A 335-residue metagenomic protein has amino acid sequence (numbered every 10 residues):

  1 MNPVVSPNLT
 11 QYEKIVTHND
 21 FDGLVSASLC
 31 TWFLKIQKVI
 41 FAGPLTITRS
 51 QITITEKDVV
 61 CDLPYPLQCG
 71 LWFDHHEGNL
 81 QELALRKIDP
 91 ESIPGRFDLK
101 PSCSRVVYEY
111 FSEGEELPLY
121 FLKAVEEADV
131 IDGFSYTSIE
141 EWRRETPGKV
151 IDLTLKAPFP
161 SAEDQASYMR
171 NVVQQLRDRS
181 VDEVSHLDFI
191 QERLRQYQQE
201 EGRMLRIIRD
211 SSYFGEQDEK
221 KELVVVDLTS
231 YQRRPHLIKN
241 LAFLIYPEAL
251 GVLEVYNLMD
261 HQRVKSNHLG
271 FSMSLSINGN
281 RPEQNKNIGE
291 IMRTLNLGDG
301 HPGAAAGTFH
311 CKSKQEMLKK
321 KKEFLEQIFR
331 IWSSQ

Functional and structural regions predicted by a protein language model:
M1-K149, Q199-R206, D218-Q335: Replace "Mg2+/Mn2+-dependent" with "divalent metal-dependent
I131-L223: Hydrophobic, aromatic-enriched interface-forming segments
